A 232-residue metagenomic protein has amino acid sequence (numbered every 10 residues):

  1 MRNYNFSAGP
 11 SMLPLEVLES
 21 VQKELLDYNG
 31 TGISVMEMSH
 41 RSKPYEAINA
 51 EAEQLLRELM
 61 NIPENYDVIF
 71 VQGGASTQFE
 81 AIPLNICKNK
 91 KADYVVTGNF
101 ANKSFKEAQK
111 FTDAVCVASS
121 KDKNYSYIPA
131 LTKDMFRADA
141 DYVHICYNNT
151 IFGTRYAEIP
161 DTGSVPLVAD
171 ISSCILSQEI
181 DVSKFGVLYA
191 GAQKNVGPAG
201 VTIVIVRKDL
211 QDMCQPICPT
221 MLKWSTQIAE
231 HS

Functional and structural regions predicted by a protein language model:
R2-E53: A glycine-/small-polar-enriched, mobile loop at the entrance of the PLP active site in fold-type I
S7, V71-Q72, V95, V117-A118 (+4 more regions): Short beta-strand segments
G9, A108, S119-I175: Active-site phosphate-binding strand-loop segment of PLP-dependent enzymes
P14, A192-S232: Active-site C-terminal subdomain of aminotransferase-like
I33-Q78, N85, N99, E107: Conserved N-terminal alpha-helix of the aminotransferase class I/II PLP-enzyme fold
S76-V143: PLP-dependent aminotransferase-like
Y127-P129, G153-I159, S177-S183, A199-T202 (+1 more regions): A short secondary-structure junction signal
V168, V182-Q193: Conserved active-site segment immediately N-terminal to the catalytic lysine that forms the internal aldimine
